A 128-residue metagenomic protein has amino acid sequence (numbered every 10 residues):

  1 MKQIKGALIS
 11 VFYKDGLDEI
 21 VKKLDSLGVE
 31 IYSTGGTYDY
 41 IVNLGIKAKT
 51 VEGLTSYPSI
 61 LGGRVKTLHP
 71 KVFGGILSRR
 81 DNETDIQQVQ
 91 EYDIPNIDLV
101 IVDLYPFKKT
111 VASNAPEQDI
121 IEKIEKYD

Functional and structural regions predicted by a protein language model:
M1-L54: N-terminal glycine-/serine-/threonine-rich phosphate-binding loop
K2-A7, S26, I94-D128: Internal alpha/beta core interface subdomains
G36-A112: Glycine-rich nucleotide/cofactor/substrate-binding loop typically near the N-terminus or early in the first domain
